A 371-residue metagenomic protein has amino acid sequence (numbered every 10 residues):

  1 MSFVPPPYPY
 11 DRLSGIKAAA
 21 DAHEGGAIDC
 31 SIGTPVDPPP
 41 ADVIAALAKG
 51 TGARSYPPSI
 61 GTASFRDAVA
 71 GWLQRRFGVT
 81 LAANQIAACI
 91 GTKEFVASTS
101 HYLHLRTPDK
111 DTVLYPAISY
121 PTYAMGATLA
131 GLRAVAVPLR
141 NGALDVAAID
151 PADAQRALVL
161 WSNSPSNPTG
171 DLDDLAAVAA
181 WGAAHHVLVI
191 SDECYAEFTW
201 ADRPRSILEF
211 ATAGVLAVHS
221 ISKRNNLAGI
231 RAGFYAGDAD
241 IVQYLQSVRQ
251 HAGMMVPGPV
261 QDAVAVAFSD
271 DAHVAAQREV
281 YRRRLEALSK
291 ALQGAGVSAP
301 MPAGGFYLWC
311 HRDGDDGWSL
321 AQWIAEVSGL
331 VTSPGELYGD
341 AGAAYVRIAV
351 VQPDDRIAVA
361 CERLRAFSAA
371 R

Functional and structural regions predicted by a protein language model:
S2-E94, S98, A267-F268, V331 (+1 more regions): N-terminal small-domain helix-loop-helix segment of the aminotransferase-like
G71, W323-T332, Y338-R371: PLP-dependent enzyme catalytic core of the Aspartate aminotransferase-like
H101-N163: PLP-dependent aminotransferase-like
D111, A184-L188, A213: A short helix->loop->beta-strand "cap" motif at the edges of active sites that frequently abuts
R140-A201: Active-site phosphate-binding strand-loop segment of PLP-dependent enzymes
A213-R282, E286, S368: Conserved core segment of the aminotransferase class I/II
A265, Y281-S289, A299-H311, G342: Conserved glycine-rich beta-strand-loop-beta hairpin in the small C-terminal domain of fold type I
